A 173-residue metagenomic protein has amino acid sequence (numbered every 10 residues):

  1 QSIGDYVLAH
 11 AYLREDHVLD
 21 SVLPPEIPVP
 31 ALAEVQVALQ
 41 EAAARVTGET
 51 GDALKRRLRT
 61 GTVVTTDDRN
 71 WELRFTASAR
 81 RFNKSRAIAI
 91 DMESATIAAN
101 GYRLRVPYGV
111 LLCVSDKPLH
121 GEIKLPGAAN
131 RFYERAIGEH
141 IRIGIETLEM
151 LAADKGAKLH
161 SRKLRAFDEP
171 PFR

Functional and structural regions predicted by a protein language model:
Q1-R173: Accessory terminal and edge-of-domain segments that mediate assembly/interaction and cofactor placement around
